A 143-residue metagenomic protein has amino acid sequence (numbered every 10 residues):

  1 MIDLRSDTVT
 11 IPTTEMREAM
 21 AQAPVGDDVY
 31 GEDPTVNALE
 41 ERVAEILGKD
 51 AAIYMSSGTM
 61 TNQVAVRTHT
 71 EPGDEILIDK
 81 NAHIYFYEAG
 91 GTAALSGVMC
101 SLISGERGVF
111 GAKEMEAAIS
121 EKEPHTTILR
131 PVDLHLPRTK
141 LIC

Functional and structural regions predicted by a protein language model:
M1-A19: N-terminal amphipathic/basic leader segments beginning at the initiator methionine
I2, A51-Y54, D74-I76, M99-S101 (+2 more regions): Structural motif
V9, A21-G26, E45-G48, G97 (+1 more regions): Generic secondary-structure signature for well-ordered alpha-helical cores
T13-G58, D79-N81, Y85-F86, G91-A93: Conserved N-terminal alpha-helix of the aminotransferase class I/II PLP-enzyme fold
N62, P72-G73, L77-K80, S96-M99: Membrane helical hairpin/interfacial module
V64-G73, G91: Glycine-rich loop at the start of a catalytic domain that most often binds anionic cofactors/ligands
S96-I142: PLP-dependent aminotransferase-class I/II
